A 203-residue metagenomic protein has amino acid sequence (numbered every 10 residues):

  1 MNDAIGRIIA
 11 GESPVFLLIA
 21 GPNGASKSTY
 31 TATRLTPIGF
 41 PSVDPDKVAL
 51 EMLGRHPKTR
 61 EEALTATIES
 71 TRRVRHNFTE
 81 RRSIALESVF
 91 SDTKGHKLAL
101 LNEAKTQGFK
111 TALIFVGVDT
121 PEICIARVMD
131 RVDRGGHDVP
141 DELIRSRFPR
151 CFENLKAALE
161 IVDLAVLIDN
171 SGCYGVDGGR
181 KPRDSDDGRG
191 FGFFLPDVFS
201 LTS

Functional and structural regions predicted by a protein language model:
M1-A10: Pre-Walker A adenine-sensing motif
A10, P14, A126-S203: Conserved GTP-binding G-domain of TRAFAC-class P-loop NTPases and closely related GTPase folds
F16-L35: Glycine-rich phosphate-binding P-loop
T29-R82, G95: Conserved substrate/cofactor phosphate-moiety recognition/catalytic segment in nucleotide-dependent phosphotransferases
F40-S42, T111-L113, A165-L167: Conserved beta-strand scaffold positions in the cores of enzyme catalytic domains, especially in NTP/NDP-utilizing
K47-A49, S91, G117-I123, G172-Y174: Conserved nucleotide-binding/hydrolysis micro-motifs of P-loop NTPases
T59-E62, A104, M129-V132: Short, hinge-like loop/turn segments at secondary-structure boundaries
T65-F115, C151: Glycine-rich phosphate-binding loop used to anchor ATP phosphates in small-molecule kinases, encompassing both
